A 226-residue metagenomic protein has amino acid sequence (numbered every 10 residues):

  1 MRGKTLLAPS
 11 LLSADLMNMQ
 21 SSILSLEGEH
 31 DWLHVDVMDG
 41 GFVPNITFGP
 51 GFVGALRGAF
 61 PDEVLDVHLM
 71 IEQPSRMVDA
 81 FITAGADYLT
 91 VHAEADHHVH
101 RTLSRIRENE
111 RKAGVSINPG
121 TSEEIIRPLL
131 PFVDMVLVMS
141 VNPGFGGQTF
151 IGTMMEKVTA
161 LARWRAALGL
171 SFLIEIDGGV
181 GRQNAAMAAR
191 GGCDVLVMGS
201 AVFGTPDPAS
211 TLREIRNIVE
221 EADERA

Functional and structural regions predicted by a protein language model:
M1-S13, Q20-S21, D223-A226: N-terminal amphipathic alpha-helix/helix-capping segment at the start of soluble metabolic enzymes
G3, D15-N18, R76-A80, A86-L173: Conserved anion-binding
T5-S10, L33-V35, L56, L65-L69 (+5 more regions): Hydrophobic faces of well-ordered beta-strands that scaffold small-molecule active sites in alpha/beta enzyme cores
S21-L26, S75-T83, T121-V133, G178-L196: Catalytic cores of alpha/beta
H34-P50, V141-T149, P206: Glycine-rich, proline-tolerant flexible connector loops at the mouths of alpha/beta enzymes
V43-P74, A185-V202: A short alpha/beta connector and helix-capping loop motif
A59-E63, E108-E110, R165-S171, E220-A226: Short helix-capping segments at alpha-helix termini
I106, A189, G204-A226: C-terminal helical cap(s) of enzyme catalytic domains, especially alpha/beta-barrels
